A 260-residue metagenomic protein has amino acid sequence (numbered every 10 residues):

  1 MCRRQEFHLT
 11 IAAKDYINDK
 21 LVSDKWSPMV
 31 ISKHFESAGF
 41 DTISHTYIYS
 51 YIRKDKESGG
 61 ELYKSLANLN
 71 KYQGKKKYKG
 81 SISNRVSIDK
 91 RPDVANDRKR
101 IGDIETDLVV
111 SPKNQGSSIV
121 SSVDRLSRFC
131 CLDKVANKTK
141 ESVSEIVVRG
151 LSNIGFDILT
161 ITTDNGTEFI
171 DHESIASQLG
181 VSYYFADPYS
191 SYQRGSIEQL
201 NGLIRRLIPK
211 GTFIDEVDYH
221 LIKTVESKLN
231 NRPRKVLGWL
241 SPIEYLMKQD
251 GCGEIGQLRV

Functional and structural regions predicted by a protein language model:
M1-S23, H34: Short, basic alpha-helical/linker "hinge" immediately adjacent to a nucleic-acid-recognition surface
I17, I31, I48, D107 (+7 more regions): Mobile genetic element proteins and their domesticated derivatives, centered on retroelements and DNA transposons
W26, F35-Y47: Short, basic interhelical loop/turn and adjoining N-cap of the next helix at nucleic-acid- or acidic-partner-contacting
T42-N96: Basic, flexible linker segments flanking DNA-binding modules in nucleic acid-interacting mobile-element proteins
I101-S111: Two-metal-ion RNase H-like nuclease active-site motif
P112-Q115, L132-G155: Active-site beta-loop-alpha junctions of metal-dependent nucleic acid enzymes, especially the RNase H-like/DDE
T163-N165, I170-E173, F185-I208, D215-E226: RNase H-like two-metal-ion nuclease catalytic core shared by retroviral integrases and related mobile-element nucleases
K210-V260: C-terminal domain-tail junction helix/linker
